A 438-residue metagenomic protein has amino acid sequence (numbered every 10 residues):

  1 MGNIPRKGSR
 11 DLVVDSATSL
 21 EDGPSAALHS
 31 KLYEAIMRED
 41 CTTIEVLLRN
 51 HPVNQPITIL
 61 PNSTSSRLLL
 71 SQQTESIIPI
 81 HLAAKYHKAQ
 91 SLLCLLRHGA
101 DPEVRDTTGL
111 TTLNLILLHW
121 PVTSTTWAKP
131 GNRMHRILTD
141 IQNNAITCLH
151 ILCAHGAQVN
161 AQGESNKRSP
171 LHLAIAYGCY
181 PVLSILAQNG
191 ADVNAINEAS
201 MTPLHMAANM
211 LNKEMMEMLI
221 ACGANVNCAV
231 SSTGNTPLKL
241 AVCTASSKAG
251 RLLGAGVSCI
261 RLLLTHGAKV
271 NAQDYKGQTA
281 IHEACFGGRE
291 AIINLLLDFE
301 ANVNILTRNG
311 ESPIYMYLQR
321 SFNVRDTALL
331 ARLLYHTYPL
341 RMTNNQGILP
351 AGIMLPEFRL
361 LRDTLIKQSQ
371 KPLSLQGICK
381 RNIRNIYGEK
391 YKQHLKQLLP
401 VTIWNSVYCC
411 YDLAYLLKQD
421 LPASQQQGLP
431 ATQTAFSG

Functional and structural regions predicted by a protein language model:
N3-L12, G23-P24, M316, R320-G438: Cullin-RING E3 adaptor/co-adaptor recruitment helices
N3-L82: N-terminal segments that cap or nucleate solenoid repeat domains
A27, E75, T107-T108, S165-N166 (+5 more regions): Ankyrin repeat start-site detector
E34-E39, L82-K88, L115-T125, N132-A145 (+6 more regions): Ankyrin repeat A-helix N-terminal signature
D40-L48, K88-L96, T123-P130, Q142-A154 (+5 more regions): Ankyrin repeat structural motif
V53-Q55, L69, P102, V159 (+5 more regions): Ankyrin-repeat inter-repeat connecting loop/turn
P56, Q72, R105, Q162-E164 (+5 more regions): Ankyrin-repeat boundary/linker signal
